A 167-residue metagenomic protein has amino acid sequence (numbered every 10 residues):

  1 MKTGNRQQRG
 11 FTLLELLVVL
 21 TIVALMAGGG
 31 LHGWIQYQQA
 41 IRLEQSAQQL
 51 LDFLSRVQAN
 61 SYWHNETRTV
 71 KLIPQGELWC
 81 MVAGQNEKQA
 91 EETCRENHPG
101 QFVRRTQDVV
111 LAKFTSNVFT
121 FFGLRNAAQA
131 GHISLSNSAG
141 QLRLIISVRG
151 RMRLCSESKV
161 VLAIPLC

Functional and structural regions predicted by a protein language model:
K2-Q8, G29-Q48, D52-S55, A59 (+2 more regions): N-terminal helix-rich module
R9, L14-V18, Q39: Internal alpha-helical transmembrane segments of multi-pass membrane proteins, especially GPCRs
L17-G33: Alpha-helical hydrophobic helix detector
